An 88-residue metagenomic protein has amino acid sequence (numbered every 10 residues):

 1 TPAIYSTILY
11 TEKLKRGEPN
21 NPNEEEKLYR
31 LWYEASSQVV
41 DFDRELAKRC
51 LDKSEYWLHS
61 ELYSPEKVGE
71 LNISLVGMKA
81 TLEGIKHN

Functional and structural regions predicted by a protein language model:
T1-N23: Amphipathic, membrane-active segments
N21-S74: Interfacial alpha-helical end/capping and short helix-turn segments at domain and membrane boundaries
N72-N88: Alpha-helical transmembrane segments and their immediate juxtamembrane flanks in integral membrane proteins
